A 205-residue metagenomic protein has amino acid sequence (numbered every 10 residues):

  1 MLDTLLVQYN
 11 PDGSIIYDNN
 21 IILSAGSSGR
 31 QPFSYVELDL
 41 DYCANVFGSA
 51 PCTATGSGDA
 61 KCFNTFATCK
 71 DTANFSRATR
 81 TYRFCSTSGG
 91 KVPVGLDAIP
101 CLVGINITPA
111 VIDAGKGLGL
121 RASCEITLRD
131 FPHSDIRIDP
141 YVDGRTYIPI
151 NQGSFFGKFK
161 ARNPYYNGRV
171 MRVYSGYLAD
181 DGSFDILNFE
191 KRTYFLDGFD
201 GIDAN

Functional and structural regions predicted by a protein language model:
M1-N205: Juxtamembrane "anchor/assembly" segments of surface/extracellular structural proteins
